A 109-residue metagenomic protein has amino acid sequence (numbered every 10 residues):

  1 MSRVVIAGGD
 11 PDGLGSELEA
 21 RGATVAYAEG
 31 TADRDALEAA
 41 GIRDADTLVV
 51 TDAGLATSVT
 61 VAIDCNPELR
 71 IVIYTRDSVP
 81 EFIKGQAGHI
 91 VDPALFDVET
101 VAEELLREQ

Functional and structural regions predicted by a protein language model:
M1-Q109: Cytosolic regulatory regions of ion transport systems
